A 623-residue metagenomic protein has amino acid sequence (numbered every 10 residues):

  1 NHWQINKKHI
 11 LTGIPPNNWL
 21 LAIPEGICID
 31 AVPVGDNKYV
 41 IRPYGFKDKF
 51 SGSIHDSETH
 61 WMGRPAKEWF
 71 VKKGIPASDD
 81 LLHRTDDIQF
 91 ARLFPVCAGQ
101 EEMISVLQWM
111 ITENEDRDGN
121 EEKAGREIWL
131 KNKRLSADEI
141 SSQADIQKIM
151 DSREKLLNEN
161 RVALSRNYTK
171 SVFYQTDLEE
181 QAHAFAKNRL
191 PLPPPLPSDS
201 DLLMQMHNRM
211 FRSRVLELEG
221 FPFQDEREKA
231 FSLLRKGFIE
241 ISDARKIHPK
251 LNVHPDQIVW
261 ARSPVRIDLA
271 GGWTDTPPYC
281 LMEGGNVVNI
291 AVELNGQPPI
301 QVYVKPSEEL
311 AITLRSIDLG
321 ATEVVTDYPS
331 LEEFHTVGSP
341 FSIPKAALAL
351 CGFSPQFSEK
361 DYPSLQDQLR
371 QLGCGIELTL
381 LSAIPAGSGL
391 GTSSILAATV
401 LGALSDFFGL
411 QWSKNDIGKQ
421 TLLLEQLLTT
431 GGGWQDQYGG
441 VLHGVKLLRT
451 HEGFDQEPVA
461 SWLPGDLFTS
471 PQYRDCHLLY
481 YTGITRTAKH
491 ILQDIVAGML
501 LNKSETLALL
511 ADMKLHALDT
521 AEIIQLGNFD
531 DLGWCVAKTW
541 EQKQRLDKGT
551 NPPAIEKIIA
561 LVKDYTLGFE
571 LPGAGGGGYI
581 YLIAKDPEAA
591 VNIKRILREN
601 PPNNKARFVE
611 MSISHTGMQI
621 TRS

Functional and structural regions predicted by a protein language model:
N1-T112: Glycine-rich hexapeptide-repeat left-handed beta-helix
E68, K72-R370, K419-T430, Q437-L571 (+1 more regions): C-terminal nucleotide
V325-E332, C374-A386: Glycine/charged-rich beta-loop-alpha catalytic/anionic-binding loops adjacent to active sites
I384-S388, T566-F569: Short pre-catalytic strand/loop immediately N-terminal to key active-site residues, enriched for Gly-Thr
S388-Q411, Y581: DPxDG-like acidic metal-binding loop motif
T392, Q435, P572: Single, functionally critical "micro-switch" positions that shape active/binding sites and transmembrane helices
K414-N415: A sequence/structural signal of beta-propeller blade repeats
G575-G577: Glycine-rich nucleotide-binding loop
